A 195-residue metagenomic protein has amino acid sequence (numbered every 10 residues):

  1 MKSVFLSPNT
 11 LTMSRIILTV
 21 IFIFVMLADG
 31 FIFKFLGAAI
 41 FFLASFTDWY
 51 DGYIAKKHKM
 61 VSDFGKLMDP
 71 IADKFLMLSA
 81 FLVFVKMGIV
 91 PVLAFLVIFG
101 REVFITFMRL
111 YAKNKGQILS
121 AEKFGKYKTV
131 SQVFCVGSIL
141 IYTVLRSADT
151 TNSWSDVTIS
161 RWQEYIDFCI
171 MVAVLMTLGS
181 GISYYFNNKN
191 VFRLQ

Functional and structural regions predicted by a protein language model:
M1-Q195: Alpha-helical transmembrane bundles and membrane-interface segments of multipass inner-membrane proteins
